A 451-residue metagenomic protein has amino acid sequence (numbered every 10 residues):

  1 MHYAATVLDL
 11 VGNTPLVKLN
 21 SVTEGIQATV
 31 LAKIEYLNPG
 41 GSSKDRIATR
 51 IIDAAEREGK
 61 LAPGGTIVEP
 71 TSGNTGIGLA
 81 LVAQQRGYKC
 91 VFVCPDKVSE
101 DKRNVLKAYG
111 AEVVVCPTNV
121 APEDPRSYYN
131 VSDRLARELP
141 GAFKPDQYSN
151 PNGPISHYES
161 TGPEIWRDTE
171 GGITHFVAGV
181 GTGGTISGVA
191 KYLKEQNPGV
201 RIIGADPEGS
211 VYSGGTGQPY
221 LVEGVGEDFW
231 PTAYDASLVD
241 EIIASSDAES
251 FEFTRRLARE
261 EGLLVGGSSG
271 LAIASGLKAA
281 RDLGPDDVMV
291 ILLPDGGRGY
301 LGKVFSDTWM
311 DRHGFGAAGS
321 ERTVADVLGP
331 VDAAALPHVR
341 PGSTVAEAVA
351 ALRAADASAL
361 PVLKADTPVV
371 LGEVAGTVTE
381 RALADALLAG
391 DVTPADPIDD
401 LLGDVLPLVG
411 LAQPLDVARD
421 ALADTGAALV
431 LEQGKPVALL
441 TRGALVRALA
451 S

Functional and structural regions predicted by a protein language model:
M1-D326: PLP-dependent amino-acid enzyme catalytic core
A83, L106, I165, L352 (+6 more regions): Terminal peptide-recognition signature
S237-L238, S320-P337, S343, P394-L406: Bateman (tandem CBS) regulatory domains
H338-A357, V362-D366, L387, P407-G426 (+3 more regions): The conserved cystathionine-beta-synthase
D366-E373: Short, solvent-exposed loop/turn segments that connect beta-strands within catalytic domains and beta-strand-rich
A375-L383, A428, V437-L445: Short hydrophobic beta-strand motif reused across regulatory alpha/beta modules
E380-D399, L445-S451: A short, polar/charged loop-to-alpha-helix boundary motif
